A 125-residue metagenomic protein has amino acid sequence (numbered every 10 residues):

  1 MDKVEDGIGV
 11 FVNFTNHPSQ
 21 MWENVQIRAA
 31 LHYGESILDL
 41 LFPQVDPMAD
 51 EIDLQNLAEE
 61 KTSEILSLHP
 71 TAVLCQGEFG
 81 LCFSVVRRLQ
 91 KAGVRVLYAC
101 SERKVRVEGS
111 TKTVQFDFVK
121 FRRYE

Functional and structural regions predicted by a protein language model:
M1-P70, S84-R87, K91-E125: Long, low-complexity, Lys/Arg-enriched
T71-G77: Short glycine-rich phosphate-binding loop at a beta-alpha junction
G80: Conserved histidine-centered catalytic loops in small-molecule metabolism enzymes
